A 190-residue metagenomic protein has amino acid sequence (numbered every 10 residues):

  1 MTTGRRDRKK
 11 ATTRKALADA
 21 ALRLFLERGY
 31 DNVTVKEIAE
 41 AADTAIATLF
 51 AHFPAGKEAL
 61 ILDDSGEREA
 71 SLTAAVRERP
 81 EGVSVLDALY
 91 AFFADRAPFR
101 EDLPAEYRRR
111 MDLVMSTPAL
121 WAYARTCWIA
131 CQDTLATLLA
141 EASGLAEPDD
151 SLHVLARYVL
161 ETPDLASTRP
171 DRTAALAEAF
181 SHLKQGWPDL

Functional and structural regions predicted by a protein language model:
M1-R28, N32-T44, S71: Basic, helix-initiating cap at the start of DNA-binding domains
A45-F53: Short hydrophobic/aromatic patch on the recognition helix
F53, K57-R68: Alpha-helical DNA-contacting segments of helix-turn-helix folds
A70-R110: Hydrophobic alpha-helical connector segments
D87-A91, H153-E161, E178, H182: Amphipathic alpha-helical interaction segments
P118-S143, D150-V154: Amphipathic alpha-helical packing segments from all-alpha helical-bundle domains
T137, E141, R172-L190: C-terminal peripheral helix-coil segments that are non-catalytic and often amphipathic
